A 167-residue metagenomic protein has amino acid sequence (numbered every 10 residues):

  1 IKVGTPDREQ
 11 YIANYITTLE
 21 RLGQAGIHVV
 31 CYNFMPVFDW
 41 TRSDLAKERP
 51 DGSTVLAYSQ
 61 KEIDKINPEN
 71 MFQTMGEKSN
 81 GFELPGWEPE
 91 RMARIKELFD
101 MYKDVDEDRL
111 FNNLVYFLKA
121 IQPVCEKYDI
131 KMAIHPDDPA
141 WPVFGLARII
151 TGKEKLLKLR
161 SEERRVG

Functional and structural regions predicted by a protein language model:
K2-E162: Active-site acidic/histidine proton-transfer and metal-coordination neighborhood in alpha/beta enzyme cores
R164-G167: Conserved small/polar residues in nucleotide/adenosyl-binding loops
